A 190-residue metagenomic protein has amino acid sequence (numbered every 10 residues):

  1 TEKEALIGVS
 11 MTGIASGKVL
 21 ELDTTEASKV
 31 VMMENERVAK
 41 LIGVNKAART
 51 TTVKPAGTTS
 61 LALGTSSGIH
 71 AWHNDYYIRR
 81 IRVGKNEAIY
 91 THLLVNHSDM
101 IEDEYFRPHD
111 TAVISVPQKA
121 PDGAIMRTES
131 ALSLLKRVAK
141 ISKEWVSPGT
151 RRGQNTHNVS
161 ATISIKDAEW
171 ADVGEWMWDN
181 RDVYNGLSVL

Functional and structural regions predicted by a protein language model:
T1-K3, P55, G64-L190: Catalytic alpha/beta core of large soluble enzyme barrels
L6, M11-P55: Internal maturation/activation junctions in enzymes
